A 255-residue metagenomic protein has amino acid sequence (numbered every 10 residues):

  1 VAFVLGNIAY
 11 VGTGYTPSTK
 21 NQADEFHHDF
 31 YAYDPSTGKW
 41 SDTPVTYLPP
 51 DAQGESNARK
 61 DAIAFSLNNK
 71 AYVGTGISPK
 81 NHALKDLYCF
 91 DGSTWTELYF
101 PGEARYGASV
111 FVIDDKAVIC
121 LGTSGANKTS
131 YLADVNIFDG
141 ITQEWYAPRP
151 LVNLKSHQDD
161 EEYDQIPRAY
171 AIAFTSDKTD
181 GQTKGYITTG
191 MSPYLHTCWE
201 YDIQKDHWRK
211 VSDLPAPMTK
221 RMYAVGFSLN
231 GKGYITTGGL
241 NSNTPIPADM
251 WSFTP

Functional and structural regions predicted by a protein language model:
V1-P255: Kelch-like beta-propeller repeat domains
